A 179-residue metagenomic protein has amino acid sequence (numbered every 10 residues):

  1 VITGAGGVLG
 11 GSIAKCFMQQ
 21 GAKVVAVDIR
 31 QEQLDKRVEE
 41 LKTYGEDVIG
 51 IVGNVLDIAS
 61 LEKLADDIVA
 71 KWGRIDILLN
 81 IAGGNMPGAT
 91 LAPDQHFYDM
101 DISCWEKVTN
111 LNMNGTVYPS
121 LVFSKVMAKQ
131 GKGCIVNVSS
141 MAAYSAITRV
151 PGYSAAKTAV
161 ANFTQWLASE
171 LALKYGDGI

Functional and structural regions predicted by a protein language model:
V1-V25: Canonical Rossmann dinucleotide-binding motif of NAD(H)/NADP(H)-dependent dehydrogenases/reductases, specifically
Q20-K36: Conserved glycine-rich Rossmann-like NAD(P)H-binding loop of the short-chain dehydrogenase/reductase
Q31-E32, V52-L64, I102: The beta1-alpha1 cofactor-binding region of Rossmann-like NAD(H)/NADP(H)-dependent oxidoreductases
E62, N85-E106, K129, R149-G152: Conserved mid-core segment of classical short-chain dehydrogenase/reductases
D76, G84, Y98-Y118, K132 (+2 more regions): Catalytic Tyr-X3-Lys loop
S120, A156: Active-site helix of classical SDR
K125, S169-L173: Alpha-helical segment proximal to the catalytic Tyr-Lys
S140: Residue(s) in the substrate-gating loop at a strand-loop-helix junction that position the organic substrate next
